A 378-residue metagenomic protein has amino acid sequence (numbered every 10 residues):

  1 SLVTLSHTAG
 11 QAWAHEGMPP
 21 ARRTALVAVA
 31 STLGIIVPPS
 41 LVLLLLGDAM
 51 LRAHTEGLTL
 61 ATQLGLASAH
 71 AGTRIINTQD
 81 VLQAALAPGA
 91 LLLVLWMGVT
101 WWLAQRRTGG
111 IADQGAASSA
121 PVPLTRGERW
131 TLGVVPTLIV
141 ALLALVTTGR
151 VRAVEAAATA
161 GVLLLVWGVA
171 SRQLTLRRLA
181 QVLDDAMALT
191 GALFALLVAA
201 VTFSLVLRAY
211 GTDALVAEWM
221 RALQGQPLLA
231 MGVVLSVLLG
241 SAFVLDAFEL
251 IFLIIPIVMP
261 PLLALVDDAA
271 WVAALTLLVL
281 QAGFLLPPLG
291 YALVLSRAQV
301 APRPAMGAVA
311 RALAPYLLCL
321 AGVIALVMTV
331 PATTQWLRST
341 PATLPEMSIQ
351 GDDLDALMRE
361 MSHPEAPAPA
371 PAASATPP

Functional and structural regions predicted by a protein language model:
S1-P378: Alpha-helical transmembrane segments of multi-pass membrane transport proteins
